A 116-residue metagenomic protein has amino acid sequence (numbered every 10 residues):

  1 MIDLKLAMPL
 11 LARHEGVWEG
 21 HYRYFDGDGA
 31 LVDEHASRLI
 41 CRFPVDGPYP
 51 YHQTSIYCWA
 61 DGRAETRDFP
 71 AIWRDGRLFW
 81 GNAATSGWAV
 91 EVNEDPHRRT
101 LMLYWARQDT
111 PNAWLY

Functional and structural regions predicted by a protein language model:
M1-W73: Amphipathic/hydrophobic helical signal segments and adjacent flexible N-terminal regions that mediate secretion
D3-L4, I56-Y116: Calycin-type beta-barrel ligand-binding domains and close structural analogs
